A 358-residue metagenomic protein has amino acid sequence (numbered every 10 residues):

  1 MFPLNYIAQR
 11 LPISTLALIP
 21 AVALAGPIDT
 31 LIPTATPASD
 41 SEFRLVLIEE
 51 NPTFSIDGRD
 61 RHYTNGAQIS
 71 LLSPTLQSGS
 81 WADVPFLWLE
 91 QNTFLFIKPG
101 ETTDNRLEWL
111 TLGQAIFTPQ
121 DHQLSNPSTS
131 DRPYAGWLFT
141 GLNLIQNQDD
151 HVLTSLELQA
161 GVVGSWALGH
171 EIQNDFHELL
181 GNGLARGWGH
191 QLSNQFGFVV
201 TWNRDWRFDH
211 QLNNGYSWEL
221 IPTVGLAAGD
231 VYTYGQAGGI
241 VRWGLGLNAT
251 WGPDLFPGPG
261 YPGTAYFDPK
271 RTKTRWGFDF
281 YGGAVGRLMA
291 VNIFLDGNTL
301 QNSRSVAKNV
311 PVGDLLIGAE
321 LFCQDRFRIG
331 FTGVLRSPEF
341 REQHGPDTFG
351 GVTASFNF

Functional and structural regions predicted by a protein language model:
G26-Q77, L107, L112-G113, F117-H122 (+2 more regions): Short glycine/proline- and aromatic-enriched beta-strand/turn motifs that initiate or cap beta-hairpins
R44, Q120-H122, I240, L245-F358: Outer membrane beta-barrel transmembrane domains
L45-N51, E108-I116, L158-G164, R204 (+6 more regions): Transmembrane beta-barrel strands of outer-membrane/channel proteins
R61-A67, Y134-L138, T154, N194-V200 (+5 more regions): Residues that define the transmembrane beta-barrel architecture of outer-membrane proteins
L71-S73, Q114, L144-Q146, R204-H210 (+4 more regions): Residue-level signature of outer-membrane beta-barrel architecture
L76-S80, D150-H151, D209-Q211, G246-A249 (+1 more regions): Repeated loop/turn-to-beta-strand initiation elements of outer-membrane beta-barrel proteins
Q91-H170: Long, hydrophobic/aromatic-enriched structural stretches that serve as scaffold segments
S125-S130, L184-H190, G225, Q301-V306 (+1 more regions): Extracellular loop and loop/strand-boundary signature of outer-membrane beta-barrel proteins
